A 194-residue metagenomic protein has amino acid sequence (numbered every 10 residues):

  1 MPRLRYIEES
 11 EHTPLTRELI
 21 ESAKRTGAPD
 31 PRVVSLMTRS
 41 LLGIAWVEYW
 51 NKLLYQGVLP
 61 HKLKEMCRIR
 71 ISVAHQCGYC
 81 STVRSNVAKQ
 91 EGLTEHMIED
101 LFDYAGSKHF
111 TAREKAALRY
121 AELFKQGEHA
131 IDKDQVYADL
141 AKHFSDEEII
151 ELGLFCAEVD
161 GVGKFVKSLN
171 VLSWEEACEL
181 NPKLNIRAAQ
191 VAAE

Functional and structural regions predicted by a protein language model:
M1-H61, K89, N181-E194: Mobile cap/lid helix-loop segments that border enzyme active or cofactor-binding sites and regulate substrate access
M37, W50, M66-I71, L101 (+2 more regions): Short alpha-helical scaffolding segments that buttress acidic/His motifs in well-ordered protein cores
L41-W46, Q76-C80, Q126-D134: Short acidic alpha-helix initiation/capping motifs at coil-to-helix transition points, especially at protein N-termini
K64-V87, V159: Short, thiol/selenol-centered motifs that function as redox-active sites or metal-ligating centers
V83-D100: Iron-sulfur (Fe-S) cluster-binding segments and ferredoxin-like electron-carrier domains, especially [2Fe-2S]
L101-A112: Acidic/His metal-coordination segments adjacent to aromatic residues that form catalytic metal sites in metalloenzymes
R113-L154: Acidic/histidine-rich alpha-helical segments that form the ligand environment of transition-metal centers
D146-V191: Preference for long, well-ordered alpha-helical segments
